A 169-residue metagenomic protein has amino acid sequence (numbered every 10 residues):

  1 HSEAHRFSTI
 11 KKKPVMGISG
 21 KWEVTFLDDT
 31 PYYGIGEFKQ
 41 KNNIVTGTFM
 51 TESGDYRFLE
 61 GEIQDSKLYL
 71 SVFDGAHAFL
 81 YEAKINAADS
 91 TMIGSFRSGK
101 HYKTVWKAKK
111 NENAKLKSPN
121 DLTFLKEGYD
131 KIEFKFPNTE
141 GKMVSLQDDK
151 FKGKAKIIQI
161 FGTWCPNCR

Functional and structural regions predicted by a protein language model:
H1-E23, P119-L125, K131-F134: Surface-exposed beta-loop interaction hotspot
H1-K11, G94-N120: Short, structured interface segments
S8, K12-A87: Central antiparallel beta-sheet cores of small beta-barrel/beta-sandwich binding domains
E112-D148: N-terminal "domain-start" segment that seeds a small globular fold
A155-K156: Alpha/beta-hydrolase fold active-site loops
Q159-R169: Conserved redox-active cysteine motifs that mediate thiol-disulfide chemistry, especially di-cysteine Cys-X(1-2)-Cys
